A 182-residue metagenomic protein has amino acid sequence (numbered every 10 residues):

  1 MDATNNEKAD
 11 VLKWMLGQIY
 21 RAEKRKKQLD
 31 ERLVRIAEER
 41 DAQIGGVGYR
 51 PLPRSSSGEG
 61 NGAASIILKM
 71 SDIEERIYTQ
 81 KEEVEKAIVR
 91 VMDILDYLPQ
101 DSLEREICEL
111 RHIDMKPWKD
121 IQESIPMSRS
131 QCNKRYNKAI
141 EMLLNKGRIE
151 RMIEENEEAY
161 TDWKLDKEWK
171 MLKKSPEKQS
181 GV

Functional and structural regions predicted by a protein language model:
M1-Y97, E141, N145-V182: N-terminal interaction/assembly modules
I77-K81, D120-I121, N133: Short, contiguous, well-ordered secondary-structure segments
A87-R90, L103-E104, R135: N-terminal positioning helix adjacent to the helix-turn-helix/winged-helix DNA-binding module
Y97-R105: Short helix-coil-helix linker/hinge
R105-E106, S130: Short, solvent-exposed positions on alpha-helices
L110-R111: Short alpha-helical segment immediately N-terminal to, or the first helix within, an HTH/HTH-like DNA-binding domain
D114-Q131: Helix-turn-helix DNA-binding module
P126-I149: DNA-recognition helix of helix-turn-helix
